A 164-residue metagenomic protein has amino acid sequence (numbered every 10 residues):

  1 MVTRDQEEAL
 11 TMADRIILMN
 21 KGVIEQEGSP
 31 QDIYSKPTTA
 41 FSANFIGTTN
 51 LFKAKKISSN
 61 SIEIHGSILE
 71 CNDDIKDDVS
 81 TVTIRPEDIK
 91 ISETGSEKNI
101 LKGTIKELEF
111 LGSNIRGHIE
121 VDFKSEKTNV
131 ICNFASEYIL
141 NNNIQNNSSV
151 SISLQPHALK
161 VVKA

Functional and structural regions predicted by a protein language model:
M1-T3: Conserved H-loop
L10-A13, F45: Hydrophobic Walker B segment
R15, E27, K36: Short, glycine/charged-rich "phosphate-handling" switch motifs in NTP-dependent and phosphotransfer domains
L18-M19, I84: Catalytic metal- and UDP-sugar-binding loop of GT-A-like glycosyltransferases, i.e., residues flanking the conserved
S29, F41, K53-K55, K102-K106: Residues located in well-ordered beta-strands
Q31-S35, A43-I46: Short acidic-hydrophobic catalytic motif
T49, N60-A164: Non-catalytic connector elements of ABC transporters
